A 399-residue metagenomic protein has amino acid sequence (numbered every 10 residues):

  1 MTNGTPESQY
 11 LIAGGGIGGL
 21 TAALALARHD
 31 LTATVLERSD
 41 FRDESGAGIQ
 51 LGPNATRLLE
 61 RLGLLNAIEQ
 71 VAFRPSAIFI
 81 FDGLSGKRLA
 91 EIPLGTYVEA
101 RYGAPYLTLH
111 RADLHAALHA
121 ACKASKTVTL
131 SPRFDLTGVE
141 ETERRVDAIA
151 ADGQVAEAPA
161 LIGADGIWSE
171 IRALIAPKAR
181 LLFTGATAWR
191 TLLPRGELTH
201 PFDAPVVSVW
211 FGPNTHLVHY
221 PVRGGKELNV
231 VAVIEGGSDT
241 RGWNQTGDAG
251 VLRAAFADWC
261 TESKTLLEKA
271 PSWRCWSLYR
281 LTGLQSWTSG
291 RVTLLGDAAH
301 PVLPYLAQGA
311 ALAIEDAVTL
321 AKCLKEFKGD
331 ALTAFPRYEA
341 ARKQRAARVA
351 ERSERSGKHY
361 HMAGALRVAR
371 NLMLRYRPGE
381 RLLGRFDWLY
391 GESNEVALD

Functional and structural regions predicted by a protein language model:
T2-Y10, A27, G52-P194, G237-A255 (+1 more regions): Conserved N-terminal helical subregion
Q9, T32, E227-V230: Residues at the starts of beta-strands that form the adenosine-phosphate
L11-R28, T32-S39, I162-G163, W189 (+4 more regions): Conserved mid-domain beta->alpha element of the FAD-binding
N66, R195-F202, D239, E262 (+1 more regions): Short helix-loop capping/hinge motifs at secondary-structure junctions, enriched in acidic/polar residues
Q70-V71, A257-C275, A331-P336: Acidic/histidine metal-binding catalytic segments
F81, P205-T240, Q245, A249-V251 (+2 more regions): Active-site substrate-recognition segment that forms the wall of the catalytic cavity or substrate channel
L182-A186, F202-V206, E227, T261-S277: A short coil-to-beta-strand element that immediately follows conserved catalytic motifs
E351, R355-E395, D399: Alpha-helical membrane-targeting segments
